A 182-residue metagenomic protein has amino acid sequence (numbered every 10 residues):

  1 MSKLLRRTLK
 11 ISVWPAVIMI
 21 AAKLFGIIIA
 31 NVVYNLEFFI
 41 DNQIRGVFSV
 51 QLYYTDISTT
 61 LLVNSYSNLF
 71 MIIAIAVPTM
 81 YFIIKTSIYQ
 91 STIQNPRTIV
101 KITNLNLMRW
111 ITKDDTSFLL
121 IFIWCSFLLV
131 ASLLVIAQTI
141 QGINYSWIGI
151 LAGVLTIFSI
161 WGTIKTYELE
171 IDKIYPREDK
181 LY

Functional and structural regions predicted by a protein language model:
M1-L9, Y53-I57, R97-K113, D179: Cytosolic juxtamembrane N-terminal segments of multi-pass membrane proteins
M1-Y89, L151: N-terminal first transmembrane alpha-helix
I29, V33, S87-S91, I140 (+1 more regions): Membrane-interfacial segments
T79-L120: Cytoplasmic juxtamembrane regions at transmembrane-helix boundaries
M108-Y182: Alpha-helical transmembrane segments of multi-pass integral membrane proteins, characterized by long hydrophobic
